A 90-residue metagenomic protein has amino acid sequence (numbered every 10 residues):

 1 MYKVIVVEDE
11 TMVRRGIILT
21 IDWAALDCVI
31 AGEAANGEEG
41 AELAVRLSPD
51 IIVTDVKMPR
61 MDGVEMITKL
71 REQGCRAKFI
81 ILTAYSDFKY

Functional and structural regions predicted by a protein language model:
M1, S48-D50, G74-K78: His-Asp phosphorelay/catalytic-motif detector in bacterial-type signaling
E8, D55: Active-site residues of response regulator receiver
T11-G32: Two-component/phosphorelay signaling modules centered on CheY-like receiver
I18, E33-I51: Acidic, metal-coordinating helix/loop segments flanking the phosphotransfer/catalytic sites of two-component signaling
N36-E39, D62-E65, T83: Acidic catalytic/metal-coordinating carboxylates
E42, V64-C75: Short amphipathic alpha-helix used as the core "switch/output" element in two-component signaling
M58: Receiver (REC) domain active-site loop signature in two-component systems and cognate sites in sensor histidine kinases
Q73, L82-Y85: Short, conserved "switch-loop" micro-motifs in signal-transduction and mechanochemical regulators
